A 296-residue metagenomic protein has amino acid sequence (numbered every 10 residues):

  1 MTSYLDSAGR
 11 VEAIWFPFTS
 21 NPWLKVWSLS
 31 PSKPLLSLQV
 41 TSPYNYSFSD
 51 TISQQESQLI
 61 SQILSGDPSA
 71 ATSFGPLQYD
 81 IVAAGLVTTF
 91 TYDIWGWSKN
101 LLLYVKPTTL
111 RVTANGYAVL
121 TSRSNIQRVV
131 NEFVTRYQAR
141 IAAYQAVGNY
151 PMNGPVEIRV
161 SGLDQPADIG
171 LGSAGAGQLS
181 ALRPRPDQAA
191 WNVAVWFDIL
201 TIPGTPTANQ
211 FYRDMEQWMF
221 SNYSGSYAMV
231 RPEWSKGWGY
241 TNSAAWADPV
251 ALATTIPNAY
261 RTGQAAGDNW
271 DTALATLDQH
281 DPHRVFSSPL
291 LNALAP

Functional and structural regions predicted by a protein language model:
M1-Q138, A142-G154, R159-V160: C-terminal substrate-binding/cap subdomain adjacent to the FAD-binding core in PCMH-type and related FAD-linked
T91-P296: Conserved glycine-rich FAD pyrophosphate-binding loop
